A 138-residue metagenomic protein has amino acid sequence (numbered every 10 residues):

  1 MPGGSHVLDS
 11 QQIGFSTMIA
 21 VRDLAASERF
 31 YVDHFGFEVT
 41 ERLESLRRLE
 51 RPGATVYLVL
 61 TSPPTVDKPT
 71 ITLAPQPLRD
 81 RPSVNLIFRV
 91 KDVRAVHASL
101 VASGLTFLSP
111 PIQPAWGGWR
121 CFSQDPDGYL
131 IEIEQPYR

Functional and structural regions predicted by a protein language model:
P2-S16, E38-F88, H97-Q124, Q135-R138: Vicinal oxygen chelate
M18-A20: A conserved hydrophobic helix/loop-capping motif in glycosyltransferases and polysaccharide synthases
S27-V32, L100, G128: Conserved active-site tyrosine of GNAT-family acetyltransferases
